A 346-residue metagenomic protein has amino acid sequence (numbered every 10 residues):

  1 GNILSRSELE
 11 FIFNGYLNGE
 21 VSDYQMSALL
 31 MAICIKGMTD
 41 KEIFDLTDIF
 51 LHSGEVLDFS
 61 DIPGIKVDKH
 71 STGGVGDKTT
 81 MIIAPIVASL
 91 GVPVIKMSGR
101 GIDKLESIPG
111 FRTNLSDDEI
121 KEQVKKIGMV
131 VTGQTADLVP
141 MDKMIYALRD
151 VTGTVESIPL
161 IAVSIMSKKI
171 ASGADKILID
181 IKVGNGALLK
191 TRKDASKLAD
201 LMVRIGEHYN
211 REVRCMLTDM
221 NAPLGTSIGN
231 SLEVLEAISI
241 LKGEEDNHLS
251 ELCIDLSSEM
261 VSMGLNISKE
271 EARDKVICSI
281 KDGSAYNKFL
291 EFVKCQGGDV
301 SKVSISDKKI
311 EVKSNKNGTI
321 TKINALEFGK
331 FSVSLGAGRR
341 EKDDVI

Functional and structural regions predicted by a protein language model:
G1-G76, A88-L90, K288-C295: Acidic, glycine/proline-rich low-complexity segments that act as flexible tails and inter-domain linkers
L30-C34, E106, D142-V151, D180-L189 (+1 more regions): Active-site-proximal beta-alpha loop/turn segments in soluble metabolic enzymes
D61, T154-S157, K168-A171, D175-I346: Well-ordered secondary-structure scaffolds
S71, V75-T113, K121-Q123: A generic, well-ordered mixed alpha/beta core segment in the N-terminal half of proteins
T80, G99-S107, T135, D142-Y146 (+3 more regions): Short acidic, glycine/serine/threonine-rich loops at helix termini
S98, V124, T132-Q134, D180-G184 (+1 more regions): Short beta-strand segments
K104-V130, D200-G206, N210: A glycine-rich helix N-cap at a beta->alpha junction
K125-K176: Phosphate/diphosphate-binding glycine-rich loops and adjacent basic-rich segments that engage nucleotide
